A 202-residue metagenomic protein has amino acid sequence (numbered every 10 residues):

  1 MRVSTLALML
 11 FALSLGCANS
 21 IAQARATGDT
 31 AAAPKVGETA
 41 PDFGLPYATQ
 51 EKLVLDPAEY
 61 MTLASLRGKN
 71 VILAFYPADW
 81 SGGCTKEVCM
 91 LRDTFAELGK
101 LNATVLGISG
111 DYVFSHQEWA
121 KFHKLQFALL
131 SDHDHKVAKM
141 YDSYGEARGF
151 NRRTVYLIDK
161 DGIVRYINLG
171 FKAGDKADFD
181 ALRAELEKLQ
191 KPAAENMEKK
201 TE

Functional and structural regions predicted by a protein language model:
M1-T5: Positively charged n-region of N-terminal signal peptides that target proteins for export
A7-G16: Bacterial N-terminal signal peptides
C17-K52: N-proximal helix/coil linker or "cap" segments that precede and/or mark the start of modular domains
P41, N70-I72, R152-T154: Short loop/turn microsegments at loop-to-beta-strand junctions
G44-V71: A short beta-strand-turn-helix
I72-L73, V105: Hydrophobic beta-strand anchors of alpha/beta hydrolase catalytic cores
D79-L125, H135-K139: Structural microenvironment flanking redox-active thiols in thiol-disulfide oxidoreductases
N151-E202: Thiol-/selenol-based redox modules, centered on thioredoxin-like and closely related oxidoreductase domains
